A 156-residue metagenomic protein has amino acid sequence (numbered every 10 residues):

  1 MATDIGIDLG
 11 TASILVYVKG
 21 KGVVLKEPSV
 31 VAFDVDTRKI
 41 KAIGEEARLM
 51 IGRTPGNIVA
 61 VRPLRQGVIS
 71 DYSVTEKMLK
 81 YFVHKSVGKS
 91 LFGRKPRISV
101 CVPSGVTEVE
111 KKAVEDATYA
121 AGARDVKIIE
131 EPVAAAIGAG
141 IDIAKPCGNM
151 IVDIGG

Functional and structural regions predicted by a protein language model:
M1-G156: Nucleotide/phosphate-binding catalytic cleft detector across ATP-hydrolyzing and phosphate-transferring enzymes
